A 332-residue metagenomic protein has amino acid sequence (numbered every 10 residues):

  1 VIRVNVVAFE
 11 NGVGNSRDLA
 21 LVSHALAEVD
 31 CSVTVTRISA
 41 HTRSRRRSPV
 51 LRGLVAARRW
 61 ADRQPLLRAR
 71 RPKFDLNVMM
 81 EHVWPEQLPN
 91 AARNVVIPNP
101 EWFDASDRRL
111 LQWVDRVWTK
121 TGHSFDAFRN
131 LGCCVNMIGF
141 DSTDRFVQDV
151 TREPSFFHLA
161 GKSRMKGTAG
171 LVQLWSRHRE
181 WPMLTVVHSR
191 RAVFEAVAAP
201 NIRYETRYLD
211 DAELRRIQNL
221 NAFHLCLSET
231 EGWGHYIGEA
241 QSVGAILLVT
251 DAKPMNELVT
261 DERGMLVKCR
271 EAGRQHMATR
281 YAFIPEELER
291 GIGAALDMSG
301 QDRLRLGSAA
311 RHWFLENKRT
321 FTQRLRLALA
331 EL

Functional and structural regions predicted by a protein language model:
V1-M80, N90: N-terminal pre-catalytic "stem/leader" segment of glycosyltransferase-like enzymes
S106-C134: A short, active-site helix/loop in glycosyltransferases that binds the activated sugar's phosphate group
S106-R108, R129-N130, N136-S155, A196: Acidic anion/phosphate-binding donor-loop and adjacent secondary structure in glycosyltransferase catalytic cores
R145, F283-E286, D297-A330: A charged, aromatic-enriched C-terminal amphipathic alpha-helix characteristic of glycosyltransferases across folds
F146-K166, V172-R179, L184-T185: Conserved donor-binding/catalytic core segment of Leloir-type glycosyltransferases
A192-R216, F223: Nucleotide-activated donor-binding/catalytic signature segment of Leloir-type glycosyltransferases, i.e., the conserved
E229: Aromatic "clamp/platform" in nucleotide-sugar-dependent glycosyltransferases that forms part of the donor/acceptor
I246-V249, P254-V259, M265-L266: Short hydrophobic beta-strand element within catalytic cores of glycosyltransferases and related nucleotide-activated
